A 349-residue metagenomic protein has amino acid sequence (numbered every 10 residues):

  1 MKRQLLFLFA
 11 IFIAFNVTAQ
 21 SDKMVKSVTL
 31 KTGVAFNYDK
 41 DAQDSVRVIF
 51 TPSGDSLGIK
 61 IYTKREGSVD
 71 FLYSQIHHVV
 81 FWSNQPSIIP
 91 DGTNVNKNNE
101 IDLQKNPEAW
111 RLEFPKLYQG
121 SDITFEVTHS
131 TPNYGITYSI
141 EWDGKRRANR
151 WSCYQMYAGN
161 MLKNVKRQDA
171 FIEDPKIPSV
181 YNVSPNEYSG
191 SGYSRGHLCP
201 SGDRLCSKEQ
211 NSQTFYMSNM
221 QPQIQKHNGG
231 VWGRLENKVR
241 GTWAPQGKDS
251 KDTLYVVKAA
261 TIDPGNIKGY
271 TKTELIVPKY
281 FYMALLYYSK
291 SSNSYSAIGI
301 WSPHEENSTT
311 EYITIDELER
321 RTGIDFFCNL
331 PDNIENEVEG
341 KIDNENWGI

Functional and structural regions predicted by a protein language model:
M1, A14, Y38-Q43, V256 (+1 more regions): Generic low-polarity alpha-helical segments
M1-K23: Bacterial Sec-dependent N-terminal signal peptides
S21-N37: Short N-terminal segments immediately surrounding and downstream of signal-peptide cleavage
A35-I59: Short, flexible N-terminal segments of the mature chain
S45, D55-I349: Domain-level detector for secreted/extracellular nuclease and nuclease-toxin modules, and for the ENPP-like C-terminal
